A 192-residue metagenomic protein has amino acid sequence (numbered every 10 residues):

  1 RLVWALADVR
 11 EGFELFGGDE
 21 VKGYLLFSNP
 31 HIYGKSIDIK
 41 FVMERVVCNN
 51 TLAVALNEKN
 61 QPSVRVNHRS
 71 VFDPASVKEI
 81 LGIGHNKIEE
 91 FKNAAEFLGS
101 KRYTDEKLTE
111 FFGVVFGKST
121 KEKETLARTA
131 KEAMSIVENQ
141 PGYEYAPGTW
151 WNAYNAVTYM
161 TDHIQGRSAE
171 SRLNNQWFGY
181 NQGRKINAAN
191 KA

Functional and structural regions predicted by a protein language model:
D8-A192: Intrinsically disordered, low-complexity regions enriched in serine/threonine
